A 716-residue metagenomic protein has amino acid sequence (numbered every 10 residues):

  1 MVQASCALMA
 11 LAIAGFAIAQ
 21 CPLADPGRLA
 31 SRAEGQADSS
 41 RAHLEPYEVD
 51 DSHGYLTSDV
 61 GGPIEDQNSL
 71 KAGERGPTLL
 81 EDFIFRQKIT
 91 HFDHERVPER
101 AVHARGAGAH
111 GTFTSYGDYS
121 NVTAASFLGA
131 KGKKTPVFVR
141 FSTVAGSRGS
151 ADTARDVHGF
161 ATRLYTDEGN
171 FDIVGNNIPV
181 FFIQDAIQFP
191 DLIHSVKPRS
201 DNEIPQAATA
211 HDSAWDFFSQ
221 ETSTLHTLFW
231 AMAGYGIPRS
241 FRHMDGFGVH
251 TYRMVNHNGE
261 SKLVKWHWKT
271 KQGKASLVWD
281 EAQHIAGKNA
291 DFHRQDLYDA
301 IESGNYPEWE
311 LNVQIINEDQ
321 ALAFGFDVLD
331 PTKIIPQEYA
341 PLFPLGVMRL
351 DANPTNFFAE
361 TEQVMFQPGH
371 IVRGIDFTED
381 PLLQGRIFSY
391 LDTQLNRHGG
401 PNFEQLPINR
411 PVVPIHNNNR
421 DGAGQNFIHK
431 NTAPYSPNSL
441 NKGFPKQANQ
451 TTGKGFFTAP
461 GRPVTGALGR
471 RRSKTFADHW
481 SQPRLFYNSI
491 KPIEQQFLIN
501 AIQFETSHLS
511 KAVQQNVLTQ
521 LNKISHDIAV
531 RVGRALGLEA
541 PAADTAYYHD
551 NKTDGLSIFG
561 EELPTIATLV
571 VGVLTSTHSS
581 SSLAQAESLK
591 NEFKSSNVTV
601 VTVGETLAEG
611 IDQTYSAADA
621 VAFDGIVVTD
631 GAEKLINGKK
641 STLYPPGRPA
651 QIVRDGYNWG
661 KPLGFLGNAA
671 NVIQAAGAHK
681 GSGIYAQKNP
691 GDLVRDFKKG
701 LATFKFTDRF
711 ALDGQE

Functional and structural regions predicted by a protein language model:
M1-Q20: Fungal secretory targeting signals
V2-Q3, Q20-H578, A586-T599, T606-T614 (+2 more regions): Active-site-adjacent core segments of small-molecule enzymes
Y547-V601, L607-E716: Active-site-adjacent pocket-lining segments in enzyme domains
